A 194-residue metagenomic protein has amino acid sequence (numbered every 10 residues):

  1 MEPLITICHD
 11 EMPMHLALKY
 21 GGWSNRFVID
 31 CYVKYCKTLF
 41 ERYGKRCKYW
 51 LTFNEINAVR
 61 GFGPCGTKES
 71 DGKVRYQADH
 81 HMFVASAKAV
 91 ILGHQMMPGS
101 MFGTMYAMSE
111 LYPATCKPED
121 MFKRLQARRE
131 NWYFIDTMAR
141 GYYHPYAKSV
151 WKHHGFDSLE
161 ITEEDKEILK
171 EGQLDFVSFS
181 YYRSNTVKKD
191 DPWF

Functional and structural regions predicted by a protein language model:
E2-F194: Active-site region of glycoside hydrolase catalytic domains
